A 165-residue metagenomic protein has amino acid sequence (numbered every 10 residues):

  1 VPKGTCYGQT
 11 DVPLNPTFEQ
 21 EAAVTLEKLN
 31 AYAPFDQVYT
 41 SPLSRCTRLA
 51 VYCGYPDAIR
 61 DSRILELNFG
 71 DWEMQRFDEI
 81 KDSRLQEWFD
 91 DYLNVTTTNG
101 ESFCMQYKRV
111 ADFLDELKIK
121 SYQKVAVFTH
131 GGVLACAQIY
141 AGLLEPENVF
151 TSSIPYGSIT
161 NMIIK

Functional and structural regions predicted by a protein language model:
V1-P56, E101: Active-site-proximal alpha-helix that buttresses catalytic centers in soluble enzyme cores
G8-D11, G54-D57, F77, G142-E147: Glycine-rich, phosphate-binding/catalytic loops in enzymes
A23-N30, A111-I119: Generic structural signal for well-ordered alpha-helical scaffold segments
T40-S41, K108, F128-T129: Short beta-strand scaffold positions
S44, I64, G132: Catalytic metal-binding/acid-base residues of hydrolase active sites
T47, D112-K165: Active-site-adjacent alpha-helix immediately C-terminal to a catalytic or transition-state-stabilizing loop
C53-R109: Phosphate-handling substructures
